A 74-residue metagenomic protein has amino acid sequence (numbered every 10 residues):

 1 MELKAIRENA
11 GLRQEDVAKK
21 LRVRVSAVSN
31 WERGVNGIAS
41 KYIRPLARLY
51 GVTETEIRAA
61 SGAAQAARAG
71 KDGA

Functional and structural regions predicted by a protein language model:
M1-K20, P45, K71-G73: Short basic helix-loop element that most often maps to the first helix and adjoining turn of HTH DNA-binding modules
Q14-E15, E32, E54-E56: Acidic-residue sensor for enzyme active/binding pockets
R22, K41-E56: DNA major-groove recognition helix of helix-turn-helix/homeodomain DNA-binding modules
V23-I38: Recognition helix of helix-turn-helix/homeodomain-like DNA-binding domains that insert into the DNA major groove
N30, R48, E56-A74: Short, charged recognition helix plus adjacent turn of helix-turn-helix-like nucleic-acid-binding domains
G37-K41, A67-R68: Short, solvent-exposed alpha-helical "recognition" segments
